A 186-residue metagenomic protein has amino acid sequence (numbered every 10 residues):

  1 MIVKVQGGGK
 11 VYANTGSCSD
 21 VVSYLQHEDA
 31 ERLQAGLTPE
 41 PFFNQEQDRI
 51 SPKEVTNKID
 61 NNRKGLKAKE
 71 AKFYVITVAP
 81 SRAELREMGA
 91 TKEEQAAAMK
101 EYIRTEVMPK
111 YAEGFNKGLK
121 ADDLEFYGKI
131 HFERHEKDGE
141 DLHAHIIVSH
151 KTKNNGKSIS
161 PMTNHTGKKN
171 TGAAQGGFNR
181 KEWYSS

Functional and structural regions predicted by a protein language model:
M1-S186: N-terminal nicking endonuclease/strand-transfer module with a His-rich metal-binding environment and a catalytic Tyr
